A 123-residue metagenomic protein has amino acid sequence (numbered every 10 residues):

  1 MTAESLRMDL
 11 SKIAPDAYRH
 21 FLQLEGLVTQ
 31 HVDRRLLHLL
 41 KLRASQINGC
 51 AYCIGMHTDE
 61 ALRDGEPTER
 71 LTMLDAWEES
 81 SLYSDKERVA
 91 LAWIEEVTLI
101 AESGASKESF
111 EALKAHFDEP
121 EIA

Functional and structural regions predicted by a protein language model:
M1-A123: Hydrophobic alpha-helical segments
